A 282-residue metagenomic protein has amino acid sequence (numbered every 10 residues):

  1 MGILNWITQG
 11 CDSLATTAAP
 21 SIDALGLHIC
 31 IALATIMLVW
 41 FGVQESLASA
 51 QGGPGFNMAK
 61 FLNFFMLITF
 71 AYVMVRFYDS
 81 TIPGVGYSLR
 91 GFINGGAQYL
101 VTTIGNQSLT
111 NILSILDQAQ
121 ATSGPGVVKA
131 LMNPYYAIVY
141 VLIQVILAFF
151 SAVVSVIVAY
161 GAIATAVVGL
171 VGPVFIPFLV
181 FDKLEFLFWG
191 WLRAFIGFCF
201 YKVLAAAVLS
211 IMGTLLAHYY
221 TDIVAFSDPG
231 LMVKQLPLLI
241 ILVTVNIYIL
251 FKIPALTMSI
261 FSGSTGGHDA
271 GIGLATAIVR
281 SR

Functional and structural regions predicted by a protein language model:
M1-G52, F56: Binding/recognition "hotspot" determinant
A18-T35, F64, V141, A148 (+1 more regions): Hydrophobic alpha-helical transmembrane segments
A32, I36, I68, Y72 (+2 more regions): Hydrophobic alpha-helical transmembrane segments in multi-pass membrane proteins
M37-F65, A162-F186: Hydrophobic transmembrane alpha-helix segments characteristic of membrane transport and insertion machinery
S46-A59, A166-V167, S262-R282: Cytoplasmic juxtamembrane regions at transmembrane-helix boundaries
G53-V73, V85, L89-F92, W189-Y201 (+1 more regions): Alpha-helical transmembrane segments and their helix-start/interface "positive-inside/aromatic belt" motifs in integral
A71-V168, V208-D269: Non-cytosolic segments of integral membrane proteins
G96-L100, V171-K183, S264-I278: Juxtamembrane inter-helical linkers in multi-pass membrane proteins
